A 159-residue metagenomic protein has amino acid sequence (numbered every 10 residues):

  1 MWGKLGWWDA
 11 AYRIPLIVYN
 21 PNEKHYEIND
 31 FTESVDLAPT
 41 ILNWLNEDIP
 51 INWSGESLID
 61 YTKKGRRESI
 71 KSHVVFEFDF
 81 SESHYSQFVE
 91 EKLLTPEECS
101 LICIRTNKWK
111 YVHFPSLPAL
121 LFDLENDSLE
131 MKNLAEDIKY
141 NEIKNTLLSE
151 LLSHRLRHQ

Functional and structural regions predicted by a protein language model:
M1, M131, I138: Active-site His/acidic residue clusters
M1-Y26, E33: Histidine-centered active-site microenvironments of extracellular/periplasmic hydrolases and transferases
W7, L16, E27, S57-D60 (+2 more regions): Conserved beta-strand positions that form and line the central face of beta-propeller blades
I17, V35-A38, K144: Short, amphipathic alpha-helical "lid/cap" segments that border enzyme active or binding sites
E23-K24, A38, N43-L120, H154 (+1 more regions): C-terminal cap/loop subdomain of S1 sulfatases and analogous C-terminal strand-loop tails that border
I28-V35, E98, N141: Short, solvent-exposed loop/helix junctions and linker helices that flank or host conserved functional motifs
D127: Intrinsically disordered, low-complexity polar regions and short flexible loop motifs
L134-Q159: Long, internal low-complexity/basic segments
